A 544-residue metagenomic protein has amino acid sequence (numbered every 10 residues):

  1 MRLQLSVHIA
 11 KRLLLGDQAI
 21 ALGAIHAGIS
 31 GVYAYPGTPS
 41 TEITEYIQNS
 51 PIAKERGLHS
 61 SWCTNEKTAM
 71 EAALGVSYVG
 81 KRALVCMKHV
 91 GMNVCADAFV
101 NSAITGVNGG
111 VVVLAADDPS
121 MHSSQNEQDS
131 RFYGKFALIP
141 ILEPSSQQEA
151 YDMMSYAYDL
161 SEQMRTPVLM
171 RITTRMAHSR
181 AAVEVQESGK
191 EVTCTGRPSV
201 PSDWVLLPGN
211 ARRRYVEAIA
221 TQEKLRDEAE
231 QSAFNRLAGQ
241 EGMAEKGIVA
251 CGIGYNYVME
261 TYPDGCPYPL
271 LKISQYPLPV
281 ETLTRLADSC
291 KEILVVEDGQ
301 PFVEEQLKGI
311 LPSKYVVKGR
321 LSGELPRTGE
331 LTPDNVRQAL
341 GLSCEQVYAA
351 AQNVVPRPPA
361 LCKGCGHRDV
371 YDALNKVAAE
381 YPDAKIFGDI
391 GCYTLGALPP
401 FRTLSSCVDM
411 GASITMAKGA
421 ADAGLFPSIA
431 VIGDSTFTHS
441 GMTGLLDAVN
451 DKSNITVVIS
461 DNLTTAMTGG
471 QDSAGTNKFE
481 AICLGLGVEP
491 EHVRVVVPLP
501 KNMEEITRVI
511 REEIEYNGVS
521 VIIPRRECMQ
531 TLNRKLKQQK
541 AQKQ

Functional and structural regions predicted by a protein language model:
M1-D17, A21, A27, P144-L361 (+3 more regions): Flexible, low-complexity linker and terminal segments
L14-N49: N-terminal glycine-rich anion-binding loops that anchor highly charged ligand groups
G31, T41-E162, K385-A466: Thiamine diphosphate
P39-E42, T68-M70, M92-V94, P119-H122 (+12 more regions): Flexible loop/turn segments at secondary-structure boundaries
Q48-A53, M259-L270, A481-E489: Short helix-loop-beta junction
R56, V107, F136-A137, D264-C266 (+4 more regions): Short, structured coil segments at secondary-structure junctions
S188-R197, S405-A412, D472-L484: Acidic, Ser/Thr-rich peripheral helices and adjacent loops at domain boundaries
